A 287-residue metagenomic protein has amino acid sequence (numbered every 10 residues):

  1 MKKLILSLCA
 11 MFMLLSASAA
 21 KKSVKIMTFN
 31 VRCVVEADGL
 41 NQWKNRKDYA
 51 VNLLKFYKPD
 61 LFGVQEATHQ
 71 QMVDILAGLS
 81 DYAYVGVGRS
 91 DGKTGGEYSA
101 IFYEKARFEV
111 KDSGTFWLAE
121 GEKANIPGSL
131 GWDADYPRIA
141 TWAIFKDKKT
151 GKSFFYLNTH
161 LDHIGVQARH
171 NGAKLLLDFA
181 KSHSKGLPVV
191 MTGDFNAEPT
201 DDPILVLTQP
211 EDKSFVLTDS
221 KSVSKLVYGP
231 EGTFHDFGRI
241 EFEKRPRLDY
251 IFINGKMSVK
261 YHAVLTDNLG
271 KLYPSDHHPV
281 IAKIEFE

Functional and structural regions predicted by a protein language model:
M1-S23: Bacterial Sec-dependent N-terminal signal peptides
S18-G78, R89-E97, K174, E287: N-terminal, active-site-proximal structural segment of metallo-dependent hydrolase catalytic domains
S23-E36, S99, D112-F116, K152-D162: Active-site-proximal beta-strand elements of phosphoester/diester hydrolases
R32, T68, H160-D162, F195-E198 (+1 more regions): Catalytic metal-binding/acid-base residues of hydrolase active sites
L61-S153: Structured beta-strand-rich core segments of catalytic domains in phosphoester-bond hydrolases
G63-Q65, G86-V87, V190-D194, D219-S222: Active-site neighborhood of phospho(di)ester-bond hydrolases with catalytic His/Asp-centered motifs
P137-T159, V166-V206: His/acidic metal-ligating clusters that form di-metal
Q167, D178-V189, A197-E287: Metal-dependent phosphoester-hydrolase catalytic domains
